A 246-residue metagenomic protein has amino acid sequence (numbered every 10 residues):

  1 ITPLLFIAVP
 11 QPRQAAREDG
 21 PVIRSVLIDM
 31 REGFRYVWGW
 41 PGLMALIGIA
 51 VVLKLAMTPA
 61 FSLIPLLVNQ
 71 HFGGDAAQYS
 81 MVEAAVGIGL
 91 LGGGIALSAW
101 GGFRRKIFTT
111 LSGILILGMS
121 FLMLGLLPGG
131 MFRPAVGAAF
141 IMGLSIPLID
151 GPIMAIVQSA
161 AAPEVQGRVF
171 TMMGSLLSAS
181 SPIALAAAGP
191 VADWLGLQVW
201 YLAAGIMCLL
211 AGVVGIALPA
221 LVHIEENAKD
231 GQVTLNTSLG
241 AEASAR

Functional and structural regions predicted by a protein language model:
I1-V22, I216-D230: Helix-loop junctions on the cytosolic side of multi-pass membrane transporters, especially the intracellular loop
Q11-G48, T234-A245: Juxtamembrane intracellular "pre-TM" segments in multi-pass secondary transporters
R31, W38, V52, I64-R246: C-terminal transmembrane bundle of multi-pass solute transporters/carriers
M57-S62: Extracytoplasmic gate region of multi-pass secondary transporters
